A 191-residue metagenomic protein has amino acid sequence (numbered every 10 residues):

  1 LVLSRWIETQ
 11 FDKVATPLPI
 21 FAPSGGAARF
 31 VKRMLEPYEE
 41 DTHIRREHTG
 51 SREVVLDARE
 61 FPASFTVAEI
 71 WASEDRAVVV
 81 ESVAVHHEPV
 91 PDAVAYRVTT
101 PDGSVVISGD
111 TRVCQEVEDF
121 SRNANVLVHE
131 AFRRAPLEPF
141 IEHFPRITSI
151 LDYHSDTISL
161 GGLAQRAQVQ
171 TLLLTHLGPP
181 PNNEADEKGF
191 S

Functional and structural regions predicted by a protein language model:
L1-V105, D186-S191: Binuclear metal-dependent hydrolase catalytic cores
P23-G25, D110, L177: Cofactor-binding loop segments of dinucleotide-utilizing enzymes, especially the Rossmann-like FAD- and NAD(P)+-binding
S73-D75, D110, N125: Acidic side chains
H86-P89, D110-C114: Short beta->alpha connector loops
A95, P101-S104, R112-S191: Cap/insert and terminal regions of metallo-dependent hydrolase folds
